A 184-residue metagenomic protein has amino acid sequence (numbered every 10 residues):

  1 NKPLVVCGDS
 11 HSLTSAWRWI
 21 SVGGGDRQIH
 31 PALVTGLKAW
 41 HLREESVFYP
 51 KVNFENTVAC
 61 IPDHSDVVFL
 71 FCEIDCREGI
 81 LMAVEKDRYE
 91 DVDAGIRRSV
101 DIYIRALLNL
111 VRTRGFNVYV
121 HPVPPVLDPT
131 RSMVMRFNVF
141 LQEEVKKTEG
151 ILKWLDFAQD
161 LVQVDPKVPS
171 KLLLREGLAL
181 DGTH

Functional and structural regions predicted by a protein language model:
N1-E45, T57-D63: Serine-esterase "nucleophile elbow" of acetyl-processing enzymes
D26-F48, V67-K86: Short, charge-rich amphipathic segments
P50-N53: N-terminal post-signal-peptidase region of extra-cytosolic proteins
E55-T183: Alpha-helical cap/lid subdomain in secreted, periplasmic, or secretory-pathway luminal O-acyl-processing enzymes
